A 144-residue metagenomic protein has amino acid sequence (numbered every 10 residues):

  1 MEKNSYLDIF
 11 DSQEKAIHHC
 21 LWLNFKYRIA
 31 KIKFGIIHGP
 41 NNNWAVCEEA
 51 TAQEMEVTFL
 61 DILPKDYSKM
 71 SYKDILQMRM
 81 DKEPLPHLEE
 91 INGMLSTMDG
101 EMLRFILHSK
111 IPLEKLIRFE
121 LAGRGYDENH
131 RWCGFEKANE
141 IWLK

Functional and structural regions predicted by a protein language model:
M1-K3, F34, H38-E48, E54: Short aromatic-glycine-(Arg/Gly/Cys) micro-motifs in beta-strand/loop hairpins
M1-N4, Y72-D74: Short low-complexity stretches enriched in small and charged residues
E2-I32, M55-K65, L116: A short, charged, amphipathic alpha-helix used as a generic interaction element across diverse proteins
P40, W44-T51, E101, F105-W142: Short, charge-rich amphipathic interface segments used for partner binding and complex assembly
L60-L76, E136-A138: Phospho-dense, intrinsically disordered low-complexity tracts enriched in Ser/Pro and acidic residues
K73-F119, G123: Eukaryotic low-complexity, mixed-charge intrinsically disordered interaction/regulatory segments enriched in acidic
